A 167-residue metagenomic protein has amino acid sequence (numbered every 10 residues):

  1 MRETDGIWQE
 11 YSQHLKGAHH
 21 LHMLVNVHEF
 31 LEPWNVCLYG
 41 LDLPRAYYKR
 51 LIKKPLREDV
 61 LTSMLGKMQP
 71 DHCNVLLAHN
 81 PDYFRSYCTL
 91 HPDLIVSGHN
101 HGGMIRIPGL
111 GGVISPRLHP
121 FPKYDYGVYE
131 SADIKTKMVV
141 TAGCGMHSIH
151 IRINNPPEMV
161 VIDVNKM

Functional and structural regions predicted by a protein language model:
M1-E10, V36, D42, P108 (+1 more regions): Active-site neighborhood of divalent metal-dependent phosphoester/pyrophosphate hydrolases
D5-H20, V27-H28, E32-N74, F84-R85 (+1 more regions): Binuclear metal-dependent hydrolase catalytic cores centered on His/Asp/Glu-rich metal-binding motifs
H20-L21, P92: Short aromatic/hydrophobic-glycine micro-motifs
M23-V27, K123-Y124: Alpha-helical scaffolding within the catalytic cores of extracellular/periplasmic polymer-degrading hydrolases
L43, N165-M167: Short loop segments at secondary-structure junctions
V75, N80-V160, M167: Conserved beta-sheet core of the metallophosphoesterase superfamily
